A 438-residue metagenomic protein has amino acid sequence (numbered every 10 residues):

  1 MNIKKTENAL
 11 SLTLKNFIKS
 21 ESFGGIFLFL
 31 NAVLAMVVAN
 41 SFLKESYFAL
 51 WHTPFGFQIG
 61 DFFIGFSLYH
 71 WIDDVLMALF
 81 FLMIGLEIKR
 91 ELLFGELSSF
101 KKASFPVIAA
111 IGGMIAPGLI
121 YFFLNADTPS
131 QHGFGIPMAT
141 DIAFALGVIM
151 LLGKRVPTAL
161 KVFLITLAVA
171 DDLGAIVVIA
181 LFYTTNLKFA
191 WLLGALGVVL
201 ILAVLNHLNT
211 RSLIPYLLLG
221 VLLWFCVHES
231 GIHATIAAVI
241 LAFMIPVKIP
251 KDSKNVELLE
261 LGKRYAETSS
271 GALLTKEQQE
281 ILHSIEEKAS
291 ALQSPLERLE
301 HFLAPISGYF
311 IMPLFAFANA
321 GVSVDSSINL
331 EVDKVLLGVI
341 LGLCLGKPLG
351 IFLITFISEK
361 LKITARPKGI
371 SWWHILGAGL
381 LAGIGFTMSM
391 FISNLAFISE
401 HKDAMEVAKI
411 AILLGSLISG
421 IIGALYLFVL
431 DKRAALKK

Functional and structural regions predicted by a protein language model:
N2-L10, L14-S20, T53, Y216-L219 (+2 more regions): Predominantly late transmembrane helices and immediately cytosolic-facing juxtamembrane segments
L12-K15, M83-S98, L146-P157, L200-R211 (+3 more regions): C-terminal ends of transmembrane helices
F27-N40, F80-L86, A116-G118, V198-A203 (+5 more regions): Hydrophobic core segments of alpha-helical transmembrane domains in multi-pass membrane transport and ion-translocation
V38-L50, F63-Y69, M83-S98, I115-G135: Transmembrane alpha-helix boundary signature
D61, G65-F66, H70-F94, I306-S326 (+3 more regions): Hydrophobic transmembrane alpha-helices of secondary-active transporters and Na+-translocating membrane complexes
Y69-F81, P129-A143, T184-G197, T235 (+1 more regions): Structural signature of hydrophobic alpha-helical transmembrane segments
L92-G118, K188-G197, V324-G346, W372 (+1 more regions): Entry/N-cap segments of selected transmembrane alpha helices and their immediately preceding amphipathic helices
I149-L261: Functional cores that coordinate and move charged inorganic groups
